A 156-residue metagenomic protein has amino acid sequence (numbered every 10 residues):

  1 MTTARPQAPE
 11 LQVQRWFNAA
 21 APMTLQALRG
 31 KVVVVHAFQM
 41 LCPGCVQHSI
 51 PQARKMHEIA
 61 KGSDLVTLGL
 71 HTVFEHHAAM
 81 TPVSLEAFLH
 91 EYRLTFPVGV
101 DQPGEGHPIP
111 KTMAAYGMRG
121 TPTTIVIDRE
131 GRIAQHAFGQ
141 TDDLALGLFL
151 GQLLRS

Functional and structural regions predicted by a protein language model:
M1-Q26, F96: N-terminal "domain-start" segment that seeds a small globular fold
P9, P43-G44, P51, P97 (+2 more regions): Proline-centered helix-kink/hinge sites
M23-S49, A53, T67: Short active-site neighborhood of thiol/selenol oxidoreductases, capturing the structured segment around
R29-K31, G62, L94, M118: Active-site acidic short loop of glycosyltransferases
H36, V66-G69, P97-V100: Structural recognition of the beta-strand scaffold that forms the well-ordered cores of secreted hydrolase catalytic
V46-Y92, P103-I109: Structural microenvironment flanking redox-active thiols in thiol-disulfide oxidoreductases
Y92-L94, D101-G151: Thiol/disulfide oxidoreductase modules built on the thioredoxin-like
Q152-S156: Generic C-terminal helix-cap and adjacent flexible tail
